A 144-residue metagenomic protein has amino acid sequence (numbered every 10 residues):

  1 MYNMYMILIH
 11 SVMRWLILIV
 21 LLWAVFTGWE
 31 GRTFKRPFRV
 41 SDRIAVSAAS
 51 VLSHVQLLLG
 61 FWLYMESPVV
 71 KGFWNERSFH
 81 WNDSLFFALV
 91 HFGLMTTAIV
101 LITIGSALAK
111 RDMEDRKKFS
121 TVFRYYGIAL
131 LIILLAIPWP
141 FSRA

Functional and structural regions predicted by a protein language model:
M1-A144: Membrane-embedded alpha-helical bundles that constitute the cytochrome b-like, heme-associated redox core of multi-pass
